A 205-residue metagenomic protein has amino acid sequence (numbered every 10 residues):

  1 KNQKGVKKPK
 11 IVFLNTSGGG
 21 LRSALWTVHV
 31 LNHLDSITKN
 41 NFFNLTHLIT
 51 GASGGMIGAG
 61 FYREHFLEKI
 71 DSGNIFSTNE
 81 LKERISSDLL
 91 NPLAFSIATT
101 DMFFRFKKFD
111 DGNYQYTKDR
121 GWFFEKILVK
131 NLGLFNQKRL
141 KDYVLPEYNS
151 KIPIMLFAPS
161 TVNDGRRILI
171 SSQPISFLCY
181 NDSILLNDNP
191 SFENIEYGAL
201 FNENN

Functional and structural regions predicted by a protein language model:
K1-N205: Catalytic domains of lipid- and phosphate-ester/thioester hydrolases
